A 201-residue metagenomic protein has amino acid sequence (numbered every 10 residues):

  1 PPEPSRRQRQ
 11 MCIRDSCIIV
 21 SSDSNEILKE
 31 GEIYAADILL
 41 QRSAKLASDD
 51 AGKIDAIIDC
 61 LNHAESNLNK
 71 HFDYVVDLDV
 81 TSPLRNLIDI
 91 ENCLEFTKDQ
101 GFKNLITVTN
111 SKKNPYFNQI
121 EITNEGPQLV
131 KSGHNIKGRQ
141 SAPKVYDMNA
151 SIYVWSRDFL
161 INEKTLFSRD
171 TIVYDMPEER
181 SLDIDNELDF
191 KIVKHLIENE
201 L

Functional and structural regions predicted by a protein language model:
P1-I13: Single conserved hydrophobic/aromatic residue that forms the stacking wall/gate of nucleotide- or nucleobase-binding
Q10, R14-S24: Short beta-strand/loop segment that forms part of the nucleotide-sugar
D15, K70-F72, D99-K103: Short, high-confidence coil segments that cap the C-terminus of an alpha-helix and link into the following beta-strand
I19, N25-V76, R85-I88, N92-E95: Short phosphate-binding loop-to-helix
V20, D77, N104-T107, V173: Structural beta-sheet core signal
K53-I58, Q119-I122, E187-K191: Short, surface-exposed amphipathic charged segments that create phosphate/polyanion-binding patches used for binding
D55, P83-D170: Conserved core of the sugar-phosphate nucleotidyltransferase
V145-L201: Conserved alpha/beta core of the MobA/IspD/sugar-nucleotide pyrophosphorylase nucleotidyltransferase superfamily
